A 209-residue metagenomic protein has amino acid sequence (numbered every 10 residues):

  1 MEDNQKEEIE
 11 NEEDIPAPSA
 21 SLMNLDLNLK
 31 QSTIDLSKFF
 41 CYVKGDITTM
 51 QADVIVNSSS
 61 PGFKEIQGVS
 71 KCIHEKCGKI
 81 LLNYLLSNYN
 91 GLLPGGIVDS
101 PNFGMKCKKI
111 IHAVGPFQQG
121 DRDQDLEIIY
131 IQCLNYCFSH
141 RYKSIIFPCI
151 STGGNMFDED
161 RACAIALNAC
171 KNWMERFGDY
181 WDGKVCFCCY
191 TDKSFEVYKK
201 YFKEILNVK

Functional and structural regions predicted by a protein language model:
M1-Q51: Conserved N-terminal structural segment that caps and organizes enzyme catalytic cores in eukaryotes
T33-D35, D46-M50, N102-M105, F177-W181: Solvent-exposed alpha-helices and their adjacent loops that cap or buttress functional pockets in soluble metabolic
C41-P94: Short, conserved "active-site rim" segments that organize catalytic pockets and cofactor/ligand binding
D53, K108, K143: Conserved acidic residues
S58-S60, N102, V114-P116, I150 (+1 more regions): Active-site-proximal beta-strand/loop segments in catalytic clefts of secreted hydrolases
Y84, N88-C133: Conserved beta-strand-loop surface patch within small alpha/beta domains used for substrate/adaptor or ligand engagement
F117-K209: Phosphate/ribose-phosphate-bearing ligand recognition and processing surfaces, centered on ADP-ribose/NAD(+/P+) systems
